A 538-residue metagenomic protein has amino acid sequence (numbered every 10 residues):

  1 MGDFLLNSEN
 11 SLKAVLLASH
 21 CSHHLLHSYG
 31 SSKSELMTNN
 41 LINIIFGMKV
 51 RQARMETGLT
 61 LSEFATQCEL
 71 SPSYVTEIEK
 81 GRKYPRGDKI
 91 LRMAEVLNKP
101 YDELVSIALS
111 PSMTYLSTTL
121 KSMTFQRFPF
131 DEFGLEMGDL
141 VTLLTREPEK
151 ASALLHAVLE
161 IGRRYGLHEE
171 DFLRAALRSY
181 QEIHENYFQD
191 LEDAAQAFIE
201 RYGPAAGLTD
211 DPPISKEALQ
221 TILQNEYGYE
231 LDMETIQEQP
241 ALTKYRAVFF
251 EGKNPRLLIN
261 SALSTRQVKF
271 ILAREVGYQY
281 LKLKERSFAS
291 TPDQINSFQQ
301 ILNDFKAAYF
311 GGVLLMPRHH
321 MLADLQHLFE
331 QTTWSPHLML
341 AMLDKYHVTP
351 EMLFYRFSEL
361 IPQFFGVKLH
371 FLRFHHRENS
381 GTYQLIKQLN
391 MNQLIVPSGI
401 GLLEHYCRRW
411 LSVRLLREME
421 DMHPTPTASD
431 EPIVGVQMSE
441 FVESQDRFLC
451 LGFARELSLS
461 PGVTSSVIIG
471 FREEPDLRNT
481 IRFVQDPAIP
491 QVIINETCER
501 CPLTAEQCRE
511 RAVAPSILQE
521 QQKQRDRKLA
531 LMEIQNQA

Functional and structural regions predicted by a protein language model:
F4-L5, S11, H24-L25: Short hydrophobic targeting helices and cationic amphipathic motifs that mediate membrane/organellar targeting
H24-E56: A short, Lys/Arg-rich alpha-helix, primarily the initiator
I45, Q52-E56, S62, T66 (+4 more regions): Short juxta-domain linker segments that transition from a proline/glycine-rich, charged coil into a short amphipathic
